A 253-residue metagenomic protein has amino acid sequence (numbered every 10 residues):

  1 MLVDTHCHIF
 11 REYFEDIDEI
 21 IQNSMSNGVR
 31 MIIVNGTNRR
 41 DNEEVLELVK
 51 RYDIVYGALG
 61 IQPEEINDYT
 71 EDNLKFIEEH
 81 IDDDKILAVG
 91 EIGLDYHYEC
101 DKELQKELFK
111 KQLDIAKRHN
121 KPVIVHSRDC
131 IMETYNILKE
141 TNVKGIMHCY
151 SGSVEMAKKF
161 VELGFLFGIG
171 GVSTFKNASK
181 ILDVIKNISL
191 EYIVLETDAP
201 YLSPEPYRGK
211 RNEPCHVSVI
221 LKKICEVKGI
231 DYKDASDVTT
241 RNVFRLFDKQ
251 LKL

Functional and structural regions predicted by a protein language model:
M1-L253: Mid-domain alpha/beta scaffold segments of enzyme catalytic cores
